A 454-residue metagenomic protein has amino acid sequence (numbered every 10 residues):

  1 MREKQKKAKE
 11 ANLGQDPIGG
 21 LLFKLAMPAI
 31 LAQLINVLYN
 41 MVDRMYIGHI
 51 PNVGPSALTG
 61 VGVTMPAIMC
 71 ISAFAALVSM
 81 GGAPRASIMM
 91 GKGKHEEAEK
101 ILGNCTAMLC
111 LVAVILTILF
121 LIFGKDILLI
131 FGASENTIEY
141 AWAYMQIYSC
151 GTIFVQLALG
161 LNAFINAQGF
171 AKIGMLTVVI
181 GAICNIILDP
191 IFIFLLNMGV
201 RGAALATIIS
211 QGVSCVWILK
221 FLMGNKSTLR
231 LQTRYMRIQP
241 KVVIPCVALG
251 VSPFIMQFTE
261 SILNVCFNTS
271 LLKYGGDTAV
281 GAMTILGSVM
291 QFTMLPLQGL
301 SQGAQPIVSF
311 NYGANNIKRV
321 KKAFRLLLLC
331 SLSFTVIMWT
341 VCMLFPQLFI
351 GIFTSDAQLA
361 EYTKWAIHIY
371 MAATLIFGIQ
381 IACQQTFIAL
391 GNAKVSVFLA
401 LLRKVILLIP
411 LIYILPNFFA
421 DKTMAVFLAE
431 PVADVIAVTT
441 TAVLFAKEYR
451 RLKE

Functional and structural regions predicted by a protein language model:
M1-A26, A86-I153, L195-V251, V308-A373 (+1 more regions): Short alpha-helical transmembrane segments in multi-pass integral membrane proteins
L13-V53, P66-R85, C110-T117, T152 (+4 more regions): N-terminal transmembrane alpha-helices
F23, L38-Y39, V78, L119-F123 (+15 more regions): Residue-level signal for transmembrane alpha-helical positions in Major Facilitator Superfamily
K24-D43, I147, G181, S210-S214 (+4 more regions): Transmembrane helical elements of multi-pass membrane transporters/channels
L34, L38-T59, L128-E135, I191-M198 (+5 more regions): Helix-terminus/linker motif at the lipid-water interface of multi-pass membrane proteins
P55-P66, A141-M145, A204, D277-F292 (+2 more regions): Small-residue hotspots at the loop-to-helix junctions and early N-terminal turns of transmembrane alpha-helices
L58-I118, V155-G174, A282-P346, F377-S396: Small-residue-rich hydrophobic transmembrane alpha-helices
Y148-N166, G174-A182, A203-V216, Q298-Q302 (+3 more regions): Short runs within selected transmembrane alpha-helices of multi-pass transporters and secretion channels
